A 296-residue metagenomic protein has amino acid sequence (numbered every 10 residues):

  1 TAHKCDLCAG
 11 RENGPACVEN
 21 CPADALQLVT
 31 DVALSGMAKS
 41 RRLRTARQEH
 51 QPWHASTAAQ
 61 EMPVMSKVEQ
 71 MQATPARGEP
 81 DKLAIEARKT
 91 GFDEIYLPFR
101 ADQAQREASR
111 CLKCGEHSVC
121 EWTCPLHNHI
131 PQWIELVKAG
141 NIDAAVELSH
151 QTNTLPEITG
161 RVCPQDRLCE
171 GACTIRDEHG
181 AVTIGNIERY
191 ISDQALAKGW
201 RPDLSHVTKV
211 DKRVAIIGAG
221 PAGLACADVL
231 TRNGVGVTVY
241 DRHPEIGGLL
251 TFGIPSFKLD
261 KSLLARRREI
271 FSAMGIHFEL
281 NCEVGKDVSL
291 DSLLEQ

Functional and structural regions predicted by a protein language model:
T1, D24, R47-R213, K261: Ferredoxin-type iron-sulfur electron-transfer modules and their immediate structural context
C5-E12: Short Cys/His-rich zinc-binding micro-motifs
E12, G220-P221, E245: Residue-level detector of alpha-helix initiation sites
L28-K39: Short glycine/proline-centered loop/turn elements that form peptide/ligand docking sites
A144, T208-I217, A265-Q296: Feature captures the FAD/FMN-dependent oxidoreductase FAD-binding
K212-T238: N-terminal Rossmann-like FAD-binding beta1-loop-alpha1 element of flavoenzymes
G236-V239, H243-E279: Rossmann-like dinucleotide-binding cores of NAD(P)H-dependent redox enzymes
